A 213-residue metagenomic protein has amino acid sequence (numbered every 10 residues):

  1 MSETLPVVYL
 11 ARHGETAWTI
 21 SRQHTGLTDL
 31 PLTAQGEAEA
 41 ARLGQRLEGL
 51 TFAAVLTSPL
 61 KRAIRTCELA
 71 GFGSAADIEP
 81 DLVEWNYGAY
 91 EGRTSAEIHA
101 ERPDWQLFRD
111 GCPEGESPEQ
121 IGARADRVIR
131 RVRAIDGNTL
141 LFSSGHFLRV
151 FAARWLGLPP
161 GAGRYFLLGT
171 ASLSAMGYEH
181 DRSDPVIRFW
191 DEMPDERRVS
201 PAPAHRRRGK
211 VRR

Functional and structural regions predicted by a protein language model:
M1-P6, W85-A96, R154-R213: Acidic, low-complexity terminal tails and accessory targeting/binding regions of phosphate-metabolizing enzymes
S2-E3, A41-R102, Q106, R213: Phosphate-coordination/substrate-recognition cap region in phosphate-metabolizing enzymes
V8, I135-H146: Generic beta-sheet signal
V8-T66, P113-D126: Loop-to-helix element that buttresses phosphate recognition and phosphoryl-transfer chemistry
P31, S74-D81, P159-L167: Short hydrophobic/aromatic-enriched beta-strand-loop microsegments
L69, V150, R154: Active-site signature of alpha/beta-hydrolase-fold catalytic machinery across serine- and Asp/Cys-nucleophile hydrolases
A100-Q120, S183: Short glycine/proline- and acidic residue-enriched helix-loop micro-motifs that form flexible lids or anion-recognition
G145-R149, E179: GST superfamily/GST-like fold recognition
